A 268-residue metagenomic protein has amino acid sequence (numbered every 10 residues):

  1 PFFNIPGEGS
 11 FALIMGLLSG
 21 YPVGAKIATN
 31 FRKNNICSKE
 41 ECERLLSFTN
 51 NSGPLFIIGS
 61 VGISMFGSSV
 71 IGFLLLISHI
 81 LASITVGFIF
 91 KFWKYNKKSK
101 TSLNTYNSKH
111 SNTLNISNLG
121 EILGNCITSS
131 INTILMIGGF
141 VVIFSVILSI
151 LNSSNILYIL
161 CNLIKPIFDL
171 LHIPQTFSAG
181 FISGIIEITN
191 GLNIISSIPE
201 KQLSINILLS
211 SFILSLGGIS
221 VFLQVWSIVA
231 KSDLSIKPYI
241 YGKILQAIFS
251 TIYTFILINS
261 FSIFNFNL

Functional and structural regions predicted by a protein language model:
F3-F66, A179-E200, N206-S232: Alpha-helical membrane segments and immediately flanking helix-loop junctions that form or couple to the substrate/ion
S19, C37, S111-C126, G139 (+1 more regions): Juxtamembrane loop-helix boundary motifs flanking transmembrane segments in multi-pass membrane proteins
S68-S69, G87, K91-L103, S153 (+3 more regions): Transmembrane helix-loop junctions in multipass membrane proteins, especially transporters and channels
G72-F88: Alpha-helical transmembrane segments
I84, K201-L268: C-terminal transmembrane helix pair
Y95-T128, L268: Intrinsically disordered, low-complexity non-transmembrane regions of multi-pass membrane transporters
I127-L208: Transmembrane helical segments that form the transport core of multi-pass membrane transport proteins
